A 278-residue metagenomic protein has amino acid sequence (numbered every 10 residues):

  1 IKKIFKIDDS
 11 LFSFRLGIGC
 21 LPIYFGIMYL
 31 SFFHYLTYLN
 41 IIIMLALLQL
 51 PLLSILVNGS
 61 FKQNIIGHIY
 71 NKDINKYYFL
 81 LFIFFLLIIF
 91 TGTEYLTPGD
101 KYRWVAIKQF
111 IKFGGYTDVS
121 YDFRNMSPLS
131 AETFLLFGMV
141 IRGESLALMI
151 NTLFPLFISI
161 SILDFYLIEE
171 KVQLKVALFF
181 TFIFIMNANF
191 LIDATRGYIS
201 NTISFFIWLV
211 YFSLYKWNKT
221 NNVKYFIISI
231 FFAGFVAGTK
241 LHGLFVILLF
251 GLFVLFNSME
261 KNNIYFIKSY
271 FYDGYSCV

Functional and structural regions predicted by a protein language model:
I1-H68: Membrane-embedded, hydrophobic transmembrane alpha-helices
I7-I18, S145-L146, I160-A188, F205: Transmembrane-helix signature of polytopic, membrane-embedded enzymes that assemble or transfer cell-envelope glycans
L21-G26, L50-V57, M149-K171, L209: Transmembrane-helix motifs of polytopic, lipid-linked glycan transferases
G92-A106, F113-F134, I141, S145-L146: Extracytoplasmic catalytic/substrate-binding loops of multi-pass membrane glycan-assembly enzymes
L136, Y225-L241, I247: Membrane-interface alpha helices of multi-pass inner-membrane proteins
E170, T202, I207-F226: Membrane-interface transmembrane helices that cradle and orient dolichyl/undecaprenyl
I192-T202: Short acidic/glycine- and proline-prone juxtamembrane loop motifs at membrane-interface regions of multi-pass membrane
K219-N221, V246-C277: Perimembrane helix-loop-helix junctions
